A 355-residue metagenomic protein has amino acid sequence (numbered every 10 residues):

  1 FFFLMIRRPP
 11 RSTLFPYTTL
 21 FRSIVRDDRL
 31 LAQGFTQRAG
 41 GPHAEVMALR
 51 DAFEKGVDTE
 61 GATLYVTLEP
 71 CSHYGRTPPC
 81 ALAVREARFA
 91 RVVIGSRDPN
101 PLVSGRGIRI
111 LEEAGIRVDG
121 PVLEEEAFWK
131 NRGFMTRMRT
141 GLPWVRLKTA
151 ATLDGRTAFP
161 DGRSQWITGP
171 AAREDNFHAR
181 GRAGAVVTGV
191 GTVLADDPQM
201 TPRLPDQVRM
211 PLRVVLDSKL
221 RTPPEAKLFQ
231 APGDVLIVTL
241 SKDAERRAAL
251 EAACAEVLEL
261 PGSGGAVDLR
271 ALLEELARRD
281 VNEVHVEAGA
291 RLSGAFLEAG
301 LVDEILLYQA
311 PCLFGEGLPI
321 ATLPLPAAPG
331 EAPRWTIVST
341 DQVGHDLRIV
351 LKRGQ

Functional and structural regions predicted by a protein language model:
M5-L20: Short, small-residue-biased leader/transition segments that mark boundaries at the very start of proteins
L14, G56-D58, E86, R180 (+2 more regions): Alpha-helix termination/capping residues and helix-transition junctions
P16-T18, R22-R26, G34: Positively charged, low-complexity intrinsically disordered leader regions
R26-D27, L153: Short, ordered coil/turn segments that flank beta-strands lining enzyme active or ligand-binding pockets
R29-E126, L212, L297: Zn2+-dependent cytidine deaminase-like catalytic core
A32, R76, W144-V145, T149-Q355: Enzymes that bind and transform nitrogen-containing heteroaromatic metabolites
G40-G41, I108, V122-A150: Proteins enriched for Cys/Gly/acidic motifs involved in redox and nucleic-acid/cofactor modification
L49-E54, M135, F177, L273-A277: Generic structural signal for well-ordered alpha-helical scaffold segments
